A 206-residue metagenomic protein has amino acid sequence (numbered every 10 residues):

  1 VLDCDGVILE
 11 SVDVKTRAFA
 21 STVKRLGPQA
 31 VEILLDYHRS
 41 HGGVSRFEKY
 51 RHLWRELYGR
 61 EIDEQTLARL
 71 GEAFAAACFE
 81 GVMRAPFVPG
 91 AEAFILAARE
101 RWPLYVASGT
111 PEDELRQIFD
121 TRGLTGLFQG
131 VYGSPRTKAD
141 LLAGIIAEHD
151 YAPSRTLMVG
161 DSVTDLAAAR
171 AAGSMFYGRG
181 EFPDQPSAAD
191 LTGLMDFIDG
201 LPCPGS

Functional and structural regions predicted by a protein language model:
V1-D36: Active-site neighborhood of HAD-like aspartate-dependent phosphohydrolases
I8, L104, M158: Conserved SAM-binding loop
V14, S45, P86, G90 (+3 more regions): Short beta->alpha linker loops
A20-K24, S45-I62: Helix-loop "lid/cap" segments that line or gate small-molecule binding pockets
R25-A30, Y58-I62, G123-L127, D150-Y151: Short helix-capping segments at alpha-helix termini
W54-G90: Metal-dependent phosphoesterase signature
A76-V106, E112, R116, A139-D140: Short, acidic loop-to-helix structural element flanking the phosphoryl-transfer center in phosphate-processing enzymes
E112, R116-S206: Asp-based, Mg2+/Mn2+-dependent phosphohydrolase catalytic module
